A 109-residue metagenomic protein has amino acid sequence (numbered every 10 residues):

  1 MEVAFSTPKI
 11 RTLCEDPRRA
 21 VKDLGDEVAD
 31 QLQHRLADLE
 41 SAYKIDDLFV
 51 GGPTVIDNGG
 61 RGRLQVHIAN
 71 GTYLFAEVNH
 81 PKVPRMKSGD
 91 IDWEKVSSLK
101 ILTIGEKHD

Functional and structural regions predicted by a protein language model:
M1-A37: Arg/Lys-rich, positively charged N-terminal/basic patches that mediate binding to nucleic acids
A4, T12-L13, D38, I56-N58 (+2 more regions): Lipid interaction determinants
L24, Q31, N58-G60, I68 (+1 more regions): Generic, well-ordered alpha-helical segments
L32, L36-S41, P84-M86: Short, contiguous, well-ordered secondary-structure segments
S41-L64: A short, surface-exposed loop/turn module that caps and links secondary-structure elements
L64-D109: Enriched for short, Lys/Arg-rich terminal
